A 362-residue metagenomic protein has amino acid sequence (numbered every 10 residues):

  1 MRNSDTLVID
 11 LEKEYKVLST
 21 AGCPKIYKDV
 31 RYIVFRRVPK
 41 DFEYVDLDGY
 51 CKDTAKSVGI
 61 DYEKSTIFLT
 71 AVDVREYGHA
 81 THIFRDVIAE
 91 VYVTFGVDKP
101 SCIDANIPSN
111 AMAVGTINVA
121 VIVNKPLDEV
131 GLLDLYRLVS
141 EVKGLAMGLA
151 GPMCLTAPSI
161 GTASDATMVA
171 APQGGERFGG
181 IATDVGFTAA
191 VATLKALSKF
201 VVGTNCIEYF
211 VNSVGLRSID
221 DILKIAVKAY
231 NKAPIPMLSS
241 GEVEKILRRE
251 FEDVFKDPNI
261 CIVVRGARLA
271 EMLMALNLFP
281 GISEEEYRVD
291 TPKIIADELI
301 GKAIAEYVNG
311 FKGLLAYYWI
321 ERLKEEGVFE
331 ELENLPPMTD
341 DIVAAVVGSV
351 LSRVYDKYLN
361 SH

Functional and structural regions predicted by a protein language model:
M1-C206: Alpha/propeptide regions of enzymes that mature by internal proteolysis
R2, T6-K13, V17-T20, T291-E330: Mature-region segments of soluble proteins
M147-C154, V201-T204, Y230, P234 (+5 more regions): Long, hydrophobic, amphipathic alpha-helical segments used as structural scaffolds
I207-A267: N-terminal interaction modules that seed assembly of large macromolecular complexes
D220, K224, K228-K232, R249-K256 (+7 more regions): Extended, non-membrane alpha-helical segments enriched in charged/polar residues
K228-A229, E271-A275, S283, E325 (+1 more regions): Aliphatic-rich, non-membrane protein domains
E244-Y318: Long, charge-patterned amphipathic interaction tracts in eukaryotic proteins
L315-H362: Glycine-rich, aromatic-bearing surface loops/beta-hairpins
